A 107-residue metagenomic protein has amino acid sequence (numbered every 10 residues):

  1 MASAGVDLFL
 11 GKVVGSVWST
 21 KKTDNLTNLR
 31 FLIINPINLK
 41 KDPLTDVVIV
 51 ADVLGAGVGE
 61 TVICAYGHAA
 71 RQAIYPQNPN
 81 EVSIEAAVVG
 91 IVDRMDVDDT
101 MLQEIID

Functional and structural regions predicted by a protein language model:
A2-L44: N-terminal first-folded block
A2-S3, L10-V14, S19, D52 (+3 more regions): OB-fold and OB-like single-stranded nucleic-acid-recognition modules and their adjacent interaction interfaces
T23, A51-G55: Short, surface-exposed secondary-structure edge patches
T45-A51, A73: Short alpha-helix capping/helix-loop boundary micro-motifs
G67-H68: Short, surface-exposed secondary-structure boundary micro-motifs
R71-D107: C-terminal structural segments of small proteins and small subunits
